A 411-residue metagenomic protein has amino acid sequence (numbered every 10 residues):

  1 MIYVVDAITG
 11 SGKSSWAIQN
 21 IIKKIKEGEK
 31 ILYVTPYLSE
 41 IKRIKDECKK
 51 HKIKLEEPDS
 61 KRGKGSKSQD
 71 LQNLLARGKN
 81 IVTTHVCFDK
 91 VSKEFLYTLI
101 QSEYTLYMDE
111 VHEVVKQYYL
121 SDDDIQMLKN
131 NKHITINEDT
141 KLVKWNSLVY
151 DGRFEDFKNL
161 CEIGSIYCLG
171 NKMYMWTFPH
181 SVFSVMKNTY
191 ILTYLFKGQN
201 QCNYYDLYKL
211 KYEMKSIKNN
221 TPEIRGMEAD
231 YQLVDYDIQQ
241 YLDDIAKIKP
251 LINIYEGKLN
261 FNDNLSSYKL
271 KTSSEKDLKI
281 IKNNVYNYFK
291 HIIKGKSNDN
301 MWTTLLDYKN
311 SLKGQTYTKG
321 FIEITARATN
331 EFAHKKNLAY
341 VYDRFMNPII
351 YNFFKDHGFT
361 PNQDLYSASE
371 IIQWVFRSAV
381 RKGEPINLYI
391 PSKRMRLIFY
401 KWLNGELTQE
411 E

Functional and structural regions predicted by a protein language model:
M1-Q19: Walker A/P-loop
W16-S60, V86-C87: Conserved Walker A/P-loop ATP-binding site and its immediately adjacent core in helicase/helicase-like ATPase domains
E29-E40, T189-T193, D299-L306, I386-K393: Conserved RecA-like ASCE P-loop NTPase motor core of nucleic-acid helicases/translocases
K49-V91: Inter-Walker segment of RecA-like/P-loop motor cores
L75-R77, S92-Y104, S184, F332: Short basic/glycine-enriched coil/helix segment immediately N-terminal to the Walker B
V82, V86-V91, T316-I398, W402-E410: Conserved RecA-like P-loop NTPase helicase motor core
V86-C87, L96-I166: SF2 helicase catalytic motif II
F178, K187-N188, Y194-A328, V341 (+2 more regions): Conserved helicase/translocase motor-coupling segment
